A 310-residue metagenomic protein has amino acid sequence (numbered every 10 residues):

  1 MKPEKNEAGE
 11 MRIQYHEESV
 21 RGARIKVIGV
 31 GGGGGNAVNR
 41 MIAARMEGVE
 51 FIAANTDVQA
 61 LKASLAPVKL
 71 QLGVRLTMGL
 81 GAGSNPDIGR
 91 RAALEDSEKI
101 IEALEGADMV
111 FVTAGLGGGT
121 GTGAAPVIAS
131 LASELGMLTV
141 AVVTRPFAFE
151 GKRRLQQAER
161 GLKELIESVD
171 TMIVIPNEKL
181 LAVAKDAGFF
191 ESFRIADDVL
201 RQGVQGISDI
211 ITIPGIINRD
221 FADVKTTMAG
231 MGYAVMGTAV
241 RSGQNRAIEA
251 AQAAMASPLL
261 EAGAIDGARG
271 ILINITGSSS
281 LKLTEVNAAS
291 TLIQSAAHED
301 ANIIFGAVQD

Functional and structural regions predicted by a protein language model:
M1-D310: Tubulin/FtsZ superfamily GTPase core signature
